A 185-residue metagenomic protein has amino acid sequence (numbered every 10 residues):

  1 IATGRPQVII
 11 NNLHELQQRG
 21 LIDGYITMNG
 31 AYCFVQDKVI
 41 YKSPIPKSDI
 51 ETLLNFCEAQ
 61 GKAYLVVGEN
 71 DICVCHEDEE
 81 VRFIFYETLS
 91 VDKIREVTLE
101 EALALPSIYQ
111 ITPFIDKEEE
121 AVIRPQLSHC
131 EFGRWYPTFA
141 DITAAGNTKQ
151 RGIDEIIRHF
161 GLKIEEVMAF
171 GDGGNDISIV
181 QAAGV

Functional and structural regions predicted by a protein language model:
I1-E80: Active-site phosphate-binding/coordination module
A2-R5, I45, A145, D172 (+1 more regions): Structured loop/turn residues at secondary-structure junctions
D23, G184-V185: Receiver (REC) domain switch/active-site residues of two-component response regulators
F56, Q60-A182: Conserved acidic, metal-coordinating active-site core of Asp-based, Mg2+-dependent phosphoryl-transfer enzymes
